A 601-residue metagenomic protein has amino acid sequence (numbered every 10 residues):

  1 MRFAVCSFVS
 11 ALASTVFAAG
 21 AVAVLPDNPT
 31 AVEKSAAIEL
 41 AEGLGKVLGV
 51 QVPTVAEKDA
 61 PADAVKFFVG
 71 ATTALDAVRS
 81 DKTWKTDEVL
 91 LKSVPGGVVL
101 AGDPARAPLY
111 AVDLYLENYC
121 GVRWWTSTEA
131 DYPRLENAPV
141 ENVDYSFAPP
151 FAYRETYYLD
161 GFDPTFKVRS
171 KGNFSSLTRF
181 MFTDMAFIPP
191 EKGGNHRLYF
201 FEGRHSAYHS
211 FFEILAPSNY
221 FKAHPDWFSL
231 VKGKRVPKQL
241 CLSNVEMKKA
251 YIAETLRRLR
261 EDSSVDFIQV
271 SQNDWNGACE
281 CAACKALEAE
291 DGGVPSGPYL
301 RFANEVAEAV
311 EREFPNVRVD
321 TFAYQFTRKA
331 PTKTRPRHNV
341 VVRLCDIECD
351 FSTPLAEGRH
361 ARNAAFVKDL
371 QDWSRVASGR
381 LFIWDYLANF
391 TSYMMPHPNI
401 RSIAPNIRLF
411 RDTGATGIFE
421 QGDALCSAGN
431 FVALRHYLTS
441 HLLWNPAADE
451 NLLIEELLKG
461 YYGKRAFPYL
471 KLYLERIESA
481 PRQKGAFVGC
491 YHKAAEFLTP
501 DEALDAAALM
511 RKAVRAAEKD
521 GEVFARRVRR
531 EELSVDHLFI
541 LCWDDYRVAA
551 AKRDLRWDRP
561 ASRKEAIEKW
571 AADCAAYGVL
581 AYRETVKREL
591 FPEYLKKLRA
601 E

Functional and structural regions predicted by a protein language model:
A4-T15: Bacterial N-terminal signal peptides
S14-L90, A130, L135-Y145: Acidic, contiguous N-terminal accessory segments
A36-E39, G43, K82-R301, E311-E313 (+2 more regions): Feature activates predominantly on carbohydrate-active enzymes
Q239-K249, R257, A361-P468, L472: Structured mid-domain segments that build the active-site/substrate or prosthetic-cofactor binding neighborhood
E288-V306, P336-A356, F410, L438-A448: Acidic, His- and aromatic-enriched active-site or binding-groove loops in soluble protein domains that engage sugars
A303-K329, L381-A388, I418-Q421: Aromatic-lined carbohydrate-recognition surfaces of secreted/lumenal glycan-active proteins
D320-E348, M394-S402, S427-H436: Substrate-binding cleft/loops of secretory-pathway carbohydrate-active enzymes
G414, H441-E601: Catalytic domains of carbohydrate-active enzymes that cleave complex glycans
